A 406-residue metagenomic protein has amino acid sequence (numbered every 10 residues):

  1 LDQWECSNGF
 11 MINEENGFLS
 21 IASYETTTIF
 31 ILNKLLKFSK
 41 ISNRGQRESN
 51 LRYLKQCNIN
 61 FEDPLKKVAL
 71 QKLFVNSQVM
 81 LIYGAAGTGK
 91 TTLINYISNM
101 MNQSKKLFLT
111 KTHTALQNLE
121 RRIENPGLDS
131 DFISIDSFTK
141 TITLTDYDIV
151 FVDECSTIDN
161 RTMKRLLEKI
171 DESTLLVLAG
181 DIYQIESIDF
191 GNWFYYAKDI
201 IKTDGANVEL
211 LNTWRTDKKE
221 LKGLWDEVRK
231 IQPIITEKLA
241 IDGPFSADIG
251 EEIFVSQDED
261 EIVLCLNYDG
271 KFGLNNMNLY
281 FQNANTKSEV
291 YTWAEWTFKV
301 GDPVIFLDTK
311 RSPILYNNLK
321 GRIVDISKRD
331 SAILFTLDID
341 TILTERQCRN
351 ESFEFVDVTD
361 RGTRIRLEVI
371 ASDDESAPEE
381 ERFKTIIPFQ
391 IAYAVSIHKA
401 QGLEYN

Functional and structural regions predicted by a protein language model:
L1-G45: N-terminal accessory nucleic-acid engagement/regulatory domains that precede and modulate ATP-driven motor cores
R44-N58: Conserved adenine-nucleotide phosphate-binding loops and their immediately adjacent elements
N58-N76, N95: Pre-Walker A adenine-sensing motif
N60-P64, S130-F138, K287: Short gly/ser/thr-rich secondary-structure transition/capping motifs
V75-L81, E259: Pre-Walker A (Motif I) flank of P-loop NTPase domains
M80-A240: ASCE P-loop NTPase helicase motor core
T88, G127-I133, T203, T216-K219 (+1 more regions): Core RecA-like ATPase module of SF1/SF2 helicases and allied nucleic-acid translocases
F245-D258: Conserved interdomain hinge at the start of the Helicase C-terminal
